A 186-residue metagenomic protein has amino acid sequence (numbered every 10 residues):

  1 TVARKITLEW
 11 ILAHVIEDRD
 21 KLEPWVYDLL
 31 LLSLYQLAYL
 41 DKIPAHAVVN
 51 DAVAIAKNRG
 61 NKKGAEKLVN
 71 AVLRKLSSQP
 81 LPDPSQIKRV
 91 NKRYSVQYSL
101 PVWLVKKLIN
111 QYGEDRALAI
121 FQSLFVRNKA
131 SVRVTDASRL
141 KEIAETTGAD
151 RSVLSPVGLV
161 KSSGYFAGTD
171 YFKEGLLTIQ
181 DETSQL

Functional and structural regions predicted by a protein language model:
T1-L40, R133-V134, V153-A167, Y171-Q185: Conserved AdoMet
V2-Q97: Accessory substrate-recognition/RNA-binding modules or partner subunits associated with SAM-dependent
Q79-L186: Glycine-rich nucleotide cofactor-binding entry segment
